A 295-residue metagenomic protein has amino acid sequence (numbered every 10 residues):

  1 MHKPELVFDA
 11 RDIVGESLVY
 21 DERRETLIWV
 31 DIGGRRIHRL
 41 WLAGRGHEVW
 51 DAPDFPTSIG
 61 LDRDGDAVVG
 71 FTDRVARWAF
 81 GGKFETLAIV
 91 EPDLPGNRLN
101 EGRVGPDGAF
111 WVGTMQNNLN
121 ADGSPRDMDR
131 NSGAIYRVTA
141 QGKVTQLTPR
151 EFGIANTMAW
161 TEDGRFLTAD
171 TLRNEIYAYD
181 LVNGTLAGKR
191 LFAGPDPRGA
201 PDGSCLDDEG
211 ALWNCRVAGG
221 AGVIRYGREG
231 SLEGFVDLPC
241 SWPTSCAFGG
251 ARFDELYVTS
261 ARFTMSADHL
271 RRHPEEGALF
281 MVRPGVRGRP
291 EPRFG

Functional and structural regions predicted by a protein language model:
K3-D9, R45-D51, E85-P92, K143-P149 (+2 more regions): A short beta-strand motif characteristic of beta-propeller blades
A10-R24, A52-V68, D93-A109, Q116 (+4 more regions): Beta-rich, blade/repeat-based domains predominating in secreted/periplasmic proteins but also intracellular
D21-E22, L27-I32, A67-D73, F110-L119 (+3 more regions): Conserved beta-strand positions in repeat-built beta-propeller and related beta-rich domains
R23-D51, T72-A76: Beta-propeller domains
R36-H38, R74-A76, D127, G133-Y136 (+3 more regions): A short loop-to-beta-strand structural motif that recurs across blades of beta-propeller domains
W41-R45, A79-K83, V138-G142, D180-T185 (+2 more regions): Short loop/turn segments that connect beta-strands within beta-propeller blades
V112-R130, R262-E275: Short, conserved, GDST-rich strand-edge loop motifs in beta-rich repeat architectures
A247-G295: Blade-level signature of beta-propeller repeat domains, shared across WD40, Kelch, NHL, RCC1 and BNR/Asp-box propellers
